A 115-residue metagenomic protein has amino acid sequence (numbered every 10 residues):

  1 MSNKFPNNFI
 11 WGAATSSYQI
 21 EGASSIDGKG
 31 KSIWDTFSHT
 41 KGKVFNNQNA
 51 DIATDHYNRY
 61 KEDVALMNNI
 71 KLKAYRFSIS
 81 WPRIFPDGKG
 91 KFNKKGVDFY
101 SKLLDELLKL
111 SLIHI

Functional and structural regions predicted by a protein language model:
S2-N93, V97, S101-L108: N-terminal structural segment of carbohydrate-active enzymes
I113-I115: Conserved small/polar residues in nucleotide/adenosyl-binding loops
